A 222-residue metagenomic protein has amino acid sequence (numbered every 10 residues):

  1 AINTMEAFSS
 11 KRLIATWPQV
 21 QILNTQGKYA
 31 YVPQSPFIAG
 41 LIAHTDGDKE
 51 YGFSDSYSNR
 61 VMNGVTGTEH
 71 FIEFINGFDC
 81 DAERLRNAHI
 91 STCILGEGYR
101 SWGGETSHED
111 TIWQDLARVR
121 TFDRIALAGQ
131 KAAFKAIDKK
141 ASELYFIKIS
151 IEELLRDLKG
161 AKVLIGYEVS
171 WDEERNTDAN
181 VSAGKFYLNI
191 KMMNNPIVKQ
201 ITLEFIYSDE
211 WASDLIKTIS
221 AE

Functional and structural regions predicted by a protein language model:
A1, A7, I112, L116-E222: Subunit-assembly interface segments of extracellular/virion macromolecular structures
A1-K135, E168-D172: A glycine- and small-residue-enriched flexible loop/hinge signal that marks low-structured segments
